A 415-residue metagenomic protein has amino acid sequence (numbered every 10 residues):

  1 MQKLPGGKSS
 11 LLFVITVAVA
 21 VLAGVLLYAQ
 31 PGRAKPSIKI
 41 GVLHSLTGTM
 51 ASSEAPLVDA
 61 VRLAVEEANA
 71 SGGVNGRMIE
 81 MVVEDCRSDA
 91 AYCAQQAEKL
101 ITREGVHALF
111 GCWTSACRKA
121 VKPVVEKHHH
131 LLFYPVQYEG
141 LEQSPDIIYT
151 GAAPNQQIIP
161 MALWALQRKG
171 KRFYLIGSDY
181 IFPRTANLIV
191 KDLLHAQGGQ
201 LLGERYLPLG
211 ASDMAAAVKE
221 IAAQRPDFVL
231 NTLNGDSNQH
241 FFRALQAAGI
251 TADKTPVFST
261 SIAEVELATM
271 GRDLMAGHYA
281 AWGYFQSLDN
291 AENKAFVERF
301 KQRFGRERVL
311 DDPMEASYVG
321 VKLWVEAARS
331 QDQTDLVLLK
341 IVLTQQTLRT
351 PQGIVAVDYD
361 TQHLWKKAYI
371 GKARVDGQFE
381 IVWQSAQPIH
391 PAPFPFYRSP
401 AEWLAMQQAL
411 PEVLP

Functional and structural regions predicted by a protein language model:
Q2-P415: Extracytosolic ligand-binding ectodomains
